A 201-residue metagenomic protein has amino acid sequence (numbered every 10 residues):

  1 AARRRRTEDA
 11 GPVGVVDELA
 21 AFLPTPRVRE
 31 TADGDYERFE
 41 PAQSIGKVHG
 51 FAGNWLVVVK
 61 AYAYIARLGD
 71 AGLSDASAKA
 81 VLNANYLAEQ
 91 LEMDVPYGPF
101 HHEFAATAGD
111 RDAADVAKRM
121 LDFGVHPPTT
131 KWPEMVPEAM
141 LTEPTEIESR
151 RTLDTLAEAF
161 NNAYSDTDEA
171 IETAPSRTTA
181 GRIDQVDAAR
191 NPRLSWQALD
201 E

Functional and structural regions predicted by a protein language model:
A1-E30: Active-site PLP attachment segment
T31-V48, A52, V58, I65-E201: Non-catalytic terminal extensions of PLP-dependent enzymes
